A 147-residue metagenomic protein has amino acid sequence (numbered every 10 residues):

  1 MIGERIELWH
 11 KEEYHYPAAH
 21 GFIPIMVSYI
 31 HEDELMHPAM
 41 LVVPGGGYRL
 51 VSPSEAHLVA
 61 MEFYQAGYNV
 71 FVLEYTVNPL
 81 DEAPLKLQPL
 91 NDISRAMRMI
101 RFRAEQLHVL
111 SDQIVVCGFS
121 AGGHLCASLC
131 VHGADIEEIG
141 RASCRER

Functional and structural regions predicted by a protein language model:
M1-L35, L90: N-terminal cap/lid segment of alpha/beta-hydrolase-fold proteins
I30-D33, S54-E55, L87, F119 (+1 more regions): Non-catalytic cap/lid and distal C-terminal segments of serine-dependent acyl enzymes
H37-G45: Short beta-strand element of the alpha/beta-hydrolase
G45, Y68, Y75-V77: Active-site loop/turn elements of alpha/beta-hydrolase fold enzymes, especially the short glycine-/histidine-rich
G47, V77-P79, G123: Feature marks short, surface-exposed loop/turn motifs that line or immediately flank catalytic pockets and channel
S52-P53, L73-S111: Catalytic nucleophile-loop/oxyanion-hole region of alpha/beta-hydrolase and closely related hydrolase-like folds
P53-V72: Short amphipathic alpha-helix adjacent to the substrate-entry channel of hydrolases
R95-R147: Primarily recognizes the serine-hydrolase "nucleophile elbow" in alpha/beta-hydrolase and SGNH/GDSL folds
